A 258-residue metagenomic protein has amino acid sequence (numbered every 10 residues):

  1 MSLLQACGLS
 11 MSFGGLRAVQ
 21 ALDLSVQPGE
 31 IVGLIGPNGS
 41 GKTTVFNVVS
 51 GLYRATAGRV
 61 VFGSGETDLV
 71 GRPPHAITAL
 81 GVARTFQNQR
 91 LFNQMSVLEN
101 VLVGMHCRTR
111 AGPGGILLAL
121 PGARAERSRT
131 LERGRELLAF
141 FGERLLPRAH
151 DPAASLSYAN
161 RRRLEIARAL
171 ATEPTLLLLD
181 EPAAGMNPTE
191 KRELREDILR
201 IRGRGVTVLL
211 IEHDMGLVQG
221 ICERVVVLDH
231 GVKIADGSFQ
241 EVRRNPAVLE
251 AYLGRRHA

Functional and structural regions predicted by a protein language model:
I35-P37: The feature captures the beta-strand-to-loop junction immediately N-terminal to the Walker
S50: Helix-to-loop junction immediately C-terminal to a conserved catalytic motif
E173: Conserved catalytic motifs of ABC-family nucleotide-binding domains
L177-E181: Catalytic Walker B motif of ABC-type/P-loop ATPase nucleotide-binding domains
V218-G220: A short, surface-exposed alpha-helical micro-motif characterized by mixed small hydrophobic and charged/polar residues
